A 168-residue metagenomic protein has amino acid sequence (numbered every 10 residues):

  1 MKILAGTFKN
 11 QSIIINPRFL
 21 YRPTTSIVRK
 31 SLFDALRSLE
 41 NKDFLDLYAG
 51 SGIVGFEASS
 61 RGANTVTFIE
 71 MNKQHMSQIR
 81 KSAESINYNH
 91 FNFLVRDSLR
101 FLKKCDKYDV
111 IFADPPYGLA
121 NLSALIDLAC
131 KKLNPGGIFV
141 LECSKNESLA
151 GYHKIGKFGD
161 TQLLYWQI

Functional and structural regions predicted by a protein language model:
M1-I168: Class I S-adenosyl-L-methionine-dependent methyltransferase catalytic core
